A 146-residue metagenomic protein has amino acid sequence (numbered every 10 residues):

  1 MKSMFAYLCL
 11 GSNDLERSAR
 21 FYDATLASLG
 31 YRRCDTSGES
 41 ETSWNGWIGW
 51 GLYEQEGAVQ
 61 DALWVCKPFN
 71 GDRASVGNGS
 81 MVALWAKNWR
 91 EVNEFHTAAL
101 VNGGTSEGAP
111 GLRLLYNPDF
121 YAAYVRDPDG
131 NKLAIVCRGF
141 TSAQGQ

Functional and structural regions predicted by a protein language model:
M1-A19, G30, V82, C137-Q146: N-terminal beta-strand motif that seeds the catalytic metal site of vicinal oxygen chelate
C9, W64-C66, A83-W85, A109-P110 (+1 more regions): A cross-family glycoside hydrolase active-site/sugar-binding cleft signature
C9-V59: Core segments of cupin and vicinal oxygen chelate
N13-R17, V82-A123, P128: Vicinal oxygen chelate
R33-C34, G38, R73, N93-F95 (+4 more regions): Ligand-binding pocket scaffold of soluble enzyme catalytic domains
T42-K87, E91-E94: Long, continuous compositionally biased terminal/linker segments
L63, A123, L133: Conserved GNAT-family N-acetyltransferase fold
